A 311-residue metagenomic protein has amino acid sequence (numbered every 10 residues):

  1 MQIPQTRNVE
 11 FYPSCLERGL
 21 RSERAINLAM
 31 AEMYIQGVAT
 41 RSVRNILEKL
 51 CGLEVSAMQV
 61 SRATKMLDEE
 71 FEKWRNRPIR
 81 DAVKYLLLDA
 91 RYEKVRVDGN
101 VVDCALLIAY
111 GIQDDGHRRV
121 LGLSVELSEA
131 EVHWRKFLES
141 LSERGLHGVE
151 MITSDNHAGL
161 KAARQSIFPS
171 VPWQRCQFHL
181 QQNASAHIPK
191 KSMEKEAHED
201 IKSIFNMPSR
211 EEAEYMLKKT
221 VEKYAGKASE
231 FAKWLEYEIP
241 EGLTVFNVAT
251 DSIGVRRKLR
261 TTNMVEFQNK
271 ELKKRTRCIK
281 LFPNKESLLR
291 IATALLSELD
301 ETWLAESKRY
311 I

Functional and structural regions predicted by a protein language model:
Q2-R7, C15-R21, A25, L50-A57 (+5 more regions): RNase H-like nuclease fold core
Y12, A184-Y215, K219: Metal-dependent DNA phosphodiester-chemistry modules and their immediately adjacent helices/loops in DNA-processing
L20, R24, D81-K84, A105 (+10 more regions): Conserved phosphate-chemistry cores used by DNA topoisomerases
A25-G37: Short, amphipathic alpha-helical "recognition" segments used to contact nucleic acids or chromatin
R41, M58, K270: Key DNA-contact positions within bacterial/archaeal DNA-binding proteins
R41-G52, A294: DNA-recognition alpha helix
M151-H157, A163-D200: Conserved beta-strand -> loop -> alpha-helix junction used to position metal-binding or nucleic-acid-contacting
S203-I311: Acidic/histidine-rich catalytic cores and adjacent linkers of DNA breakage/strand-transfer/modification proteins
